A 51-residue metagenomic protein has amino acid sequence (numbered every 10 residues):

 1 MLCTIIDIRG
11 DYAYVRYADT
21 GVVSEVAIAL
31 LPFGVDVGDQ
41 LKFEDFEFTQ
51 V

Functional and structural regions predicted by a protein language model:
M1-I8: Structural detector for short beta-strands of small beta-barrel domains
I8-G10, T20: Short strand-connecting beta-turns/loops that link adjacent beta-strands
D11-V15: Short aromatic-glycine-enriched beta-strand elements
G21-L30: A short macromolecule-binding patch
D45-V51: Short, Lys/Arg- and Gly-enriched loop/turn segments at beta-strand edges
